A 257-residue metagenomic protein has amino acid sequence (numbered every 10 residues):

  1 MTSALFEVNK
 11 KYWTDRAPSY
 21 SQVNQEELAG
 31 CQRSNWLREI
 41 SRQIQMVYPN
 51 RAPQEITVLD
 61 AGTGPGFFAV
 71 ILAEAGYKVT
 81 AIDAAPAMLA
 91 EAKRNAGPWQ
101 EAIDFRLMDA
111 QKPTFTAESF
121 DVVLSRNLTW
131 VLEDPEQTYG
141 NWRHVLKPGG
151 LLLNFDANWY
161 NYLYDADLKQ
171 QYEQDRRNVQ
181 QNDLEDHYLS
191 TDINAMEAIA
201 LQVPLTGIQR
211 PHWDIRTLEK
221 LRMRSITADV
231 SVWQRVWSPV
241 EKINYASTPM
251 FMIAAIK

Functional and structural regions predicted by a protein language model:
M1-P53, F67-I71, V232: Conserved class I S-adenosyl-L-methionine
T57-A61, P65-K112: Class I SAM-dependent methyltransferase SAM/SAH-binding core
Q111-V122: A short acidic, Gly/Pro-enriched loop at the edge of an enzyme's catalytic core that lines a small-molecule cofactor
V122-P135: A short SAM/SAH-binding and catalytic strip from SAM-dependent methyltransferases
E136-P148: A short glycine-rich, Lys/Arg-flanked "PGG" loop and its adjoining helix->strand segment in the class I
L151-E185: Conserved class I S-adenosyl-L-methionine
P204-R222, A228: Short alpha-helix
L221, S238-K257: Core SAM-dependent methyltransferase catalytic element
